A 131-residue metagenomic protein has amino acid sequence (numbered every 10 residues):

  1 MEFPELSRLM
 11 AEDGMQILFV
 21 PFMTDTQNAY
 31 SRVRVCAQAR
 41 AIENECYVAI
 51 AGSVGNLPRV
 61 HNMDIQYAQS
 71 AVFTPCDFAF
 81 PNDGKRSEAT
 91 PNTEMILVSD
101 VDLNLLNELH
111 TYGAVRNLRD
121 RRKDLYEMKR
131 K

Functional and structural regions predicted by a protein language model:
E2-E94: CN hydrolase (nitrilase-like) catalytic-core segments centered on the catalytic cysteine and neighboring Lys/Glu
T74-P75, D100-N104, R130: Short beta-strand-to-coil "C-cap" segments at the C-terminal boundary of structured domains/repeats, marking
E88-E108: A hydrophobic, small-residue-rich beta->alpha segment in the mid-to-C-terminal subdomain of diverse proteins
L106-K131: Cysteine/selenocysteine-centered motifs that mediate thiol-based redox chemistry or coordinate metal-sulfur cofactors
